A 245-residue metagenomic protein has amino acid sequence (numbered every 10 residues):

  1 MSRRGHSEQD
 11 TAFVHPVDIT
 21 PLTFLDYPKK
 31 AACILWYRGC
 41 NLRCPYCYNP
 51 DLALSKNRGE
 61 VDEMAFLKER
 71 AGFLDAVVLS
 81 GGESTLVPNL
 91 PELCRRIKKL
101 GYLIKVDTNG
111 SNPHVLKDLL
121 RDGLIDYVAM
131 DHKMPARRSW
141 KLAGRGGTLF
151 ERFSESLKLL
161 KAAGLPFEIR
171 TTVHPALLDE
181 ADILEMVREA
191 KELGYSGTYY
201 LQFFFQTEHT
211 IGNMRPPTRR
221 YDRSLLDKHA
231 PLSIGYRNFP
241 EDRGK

Functional and structural regions predicted by a protein language model:
S2-L25, K29, L177-K245: Auxiliary Fe-S-binding modules of radical SAM enzymes
R4-H6, L22-E60: Canonical Radical SAM [4Fe-4S] cluster-binding loop centered on the CxxxCxxC motif and its immediate flanking residues
T11-H15, L54-L67: Non-heme iron-sulfur electron-transfer modules
I19, R38, P50, K133-P135 (+1 more regions): Generic beta-structure capping elements
W36, S80-G81: A secondary-structure boundary/capping signal
L54-N57, G82-E83, K105-V106: Short, flexible loop segments at the rims of nucleotide/cofactor-binding pockets, characterized by
L67-A76, T85-R215: Conserved AdoMet/S-adenosylmethionine-binding subsite of the radical SAM
